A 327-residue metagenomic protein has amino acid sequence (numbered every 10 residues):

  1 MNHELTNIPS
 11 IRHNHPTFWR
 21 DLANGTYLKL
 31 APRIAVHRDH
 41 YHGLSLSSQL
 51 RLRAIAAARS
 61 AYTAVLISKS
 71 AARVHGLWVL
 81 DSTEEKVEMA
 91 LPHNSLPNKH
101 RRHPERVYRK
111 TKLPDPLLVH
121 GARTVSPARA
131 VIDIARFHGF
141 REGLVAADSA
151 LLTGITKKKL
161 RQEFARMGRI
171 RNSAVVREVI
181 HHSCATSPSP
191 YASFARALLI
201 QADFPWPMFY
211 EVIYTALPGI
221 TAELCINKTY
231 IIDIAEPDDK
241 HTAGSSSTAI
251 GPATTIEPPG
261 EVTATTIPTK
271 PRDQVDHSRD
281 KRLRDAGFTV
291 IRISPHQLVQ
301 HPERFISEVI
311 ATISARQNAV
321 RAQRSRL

Functional and structural regions predicted by a protein language model:
M1-N172, M208, S314, N318-L327: Short gly/ser-rich loop at a beta-strand->alpha-helix junction or flexible surface loop bordering the NTP-binding
T6-H13, L151-L327: Surface segments flanking catalytic/ligand-binding clefts of nucleic-acid enzymes
